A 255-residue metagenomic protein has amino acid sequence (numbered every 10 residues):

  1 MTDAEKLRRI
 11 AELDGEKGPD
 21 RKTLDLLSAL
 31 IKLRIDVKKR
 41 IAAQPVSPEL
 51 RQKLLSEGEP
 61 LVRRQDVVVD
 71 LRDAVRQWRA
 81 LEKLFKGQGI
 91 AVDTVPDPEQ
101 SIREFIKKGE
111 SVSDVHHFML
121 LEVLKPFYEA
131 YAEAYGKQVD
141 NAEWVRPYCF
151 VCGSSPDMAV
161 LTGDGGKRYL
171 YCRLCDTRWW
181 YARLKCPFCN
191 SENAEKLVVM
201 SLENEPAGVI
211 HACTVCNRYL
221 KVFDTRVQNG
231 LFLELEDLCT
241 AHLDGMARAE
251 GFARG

Functional and structural regions predicted by a protein language model:
D3-G136: N-terminal alpha-helical interaction blocks
A130-G251: Cys/His-clustered metal-coordination modules, chiefly Zn-binding fingers
